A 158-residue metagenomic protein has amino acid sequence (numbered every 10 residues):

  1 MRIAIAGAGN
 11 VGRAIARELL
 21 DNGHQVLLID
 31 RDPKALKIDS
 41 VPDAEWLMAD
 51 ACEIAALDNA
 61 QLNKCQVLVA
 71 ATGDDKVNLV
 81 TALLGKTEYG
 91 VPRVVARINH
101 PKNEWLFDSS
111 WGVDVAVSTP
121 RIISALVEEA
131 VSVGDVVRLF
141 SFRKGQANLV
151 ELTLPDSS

Functional and structural regions predicted by a protein language model:
M1-S158: Cytosolic regulatory regions of ion transport systems
